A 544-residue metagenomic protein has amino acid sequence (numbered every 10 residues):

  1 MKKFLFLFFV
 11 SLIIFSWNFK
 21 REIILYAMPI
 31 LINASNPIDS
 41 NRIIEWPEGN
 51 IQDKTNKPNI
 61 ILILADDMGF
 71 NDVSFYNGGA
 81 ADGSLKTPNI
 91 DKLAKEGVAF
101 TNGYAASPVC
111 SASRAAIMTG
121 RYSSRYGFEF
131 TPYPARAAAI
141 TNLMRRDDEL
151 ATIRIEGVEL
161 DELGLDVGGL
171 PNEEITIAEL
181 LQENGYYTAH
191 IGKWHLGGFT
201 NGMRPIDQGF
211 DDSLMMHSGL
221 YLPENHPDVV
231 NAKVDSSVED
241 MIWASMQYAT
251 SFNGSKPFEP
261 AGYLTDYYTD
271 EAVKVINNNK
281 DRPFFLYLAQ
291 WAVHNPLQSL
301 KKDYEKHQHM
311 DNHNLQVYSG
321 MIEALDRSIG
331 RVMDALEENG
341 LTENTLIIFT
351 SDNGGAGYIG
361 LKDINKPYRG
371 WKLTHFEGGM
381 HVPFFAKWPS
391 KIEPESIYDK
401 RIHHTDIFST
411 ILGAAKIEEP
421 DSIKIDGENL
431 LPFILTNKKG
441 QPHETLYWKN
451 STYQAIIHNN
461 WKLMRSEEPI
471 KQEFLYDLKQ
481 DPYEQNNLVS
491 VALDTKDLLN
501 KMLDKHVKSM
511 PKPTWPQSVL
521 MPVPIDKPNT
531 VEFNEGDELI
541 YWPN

Functional and structural regions predicted by a protein language model:
L5-F6, N18-P58, A65, F70 (+4 more regions): Long, internal low-complexity/basic segments
I13, P29-I32, Y263, Y267-N279 (+1 more regions): A long, amphipathic alpha-helix that forms part of the scaffold/cap immediately adjacent to metal-dependent active
S35-I38, F70-I175, L180, T200 (+1 more regions): Active-site segment of extracytoplasmic enzymes that catalyze sulfate/phosphate-ester chemistry
N56, A80-T87, N102-V109, P132-A135 (+10 more regions): A short beta-strand-to-alpha-helix junction
F70, D228, D270-Y318, A356-Y358 (+1 more regions): Active-site His/acidic residue clusters
Y133-Y187, W194-P283, Q290-S299: Formylglycine-dependent
T200-G209, P296-K301, M310, D334-K391 (+2 more regions): Histidine-centered active-site microenvironments of extracellular/periplasmic hydrolases and transferases
D212, M216-L222, G355-E377, I392-S396 (+6 more regions): C-terminal cap/loop subdomain of S1 sulfatases and analogous C-terminal strand-loop tails that border
